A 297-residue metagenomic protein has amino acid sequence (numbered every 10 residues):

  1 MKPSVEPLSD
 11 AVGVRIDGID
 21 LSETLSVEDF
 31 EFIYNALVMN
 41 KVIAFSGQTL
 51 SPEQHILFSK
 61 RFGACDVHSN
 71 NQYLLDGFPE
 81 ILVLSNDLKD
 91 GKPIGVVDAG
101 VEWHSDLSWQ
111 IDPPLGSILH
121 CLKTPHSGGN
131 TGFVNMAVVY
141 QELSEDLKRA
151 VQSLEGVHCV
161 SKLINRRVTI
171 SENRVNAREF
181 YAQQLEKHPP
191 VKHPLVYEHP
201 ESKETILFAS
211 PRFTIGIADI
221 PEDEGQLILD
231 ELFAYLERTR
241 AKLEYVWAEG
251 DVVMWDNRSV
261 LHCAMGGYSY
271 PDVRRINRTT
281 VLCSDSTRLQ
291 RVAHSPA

Functional and structural regions predicted by a protein language model:
M1-V252, R258-A297: Non-heme Fe(II) oxygenase catalytic core, chiefly the N-lobe of the double-stranded beta-helix
